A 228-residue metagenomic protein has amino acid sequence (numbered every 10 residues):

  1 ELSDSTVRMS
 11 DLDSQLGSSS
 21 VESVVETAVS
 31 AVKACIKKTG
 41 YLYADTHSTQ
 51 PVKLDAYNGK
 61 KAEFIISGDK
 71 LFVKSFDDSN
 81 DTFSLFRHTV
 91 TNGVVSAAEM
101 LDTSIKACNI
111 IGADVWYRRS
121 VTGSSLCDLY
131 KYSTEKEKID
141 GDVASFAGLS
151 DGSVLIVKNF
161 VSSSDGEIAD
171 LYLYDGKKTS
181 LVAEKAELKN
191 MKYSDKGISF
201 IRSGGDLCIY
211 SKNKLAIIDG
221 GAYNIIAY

Functional and structural regions predicted by a protein language model:
E1, S23-K37, Y41, D69-S75 (+4 more regions): Short beta-strand elements that form the blades of beta-propeller/WD-repeat-like and other beta-sheet-rich scaffold
E1-G59: N-terminal "mature head" segments of proteins
S20-T27, G59-S67, T103-G112, D142-D151 (+2 more regions): Repeated scaffold domains used in trafficking and secretory/extracellular systems, primarily beta-propellers
K38-Y43, S79-H88, G123-Y130, S163-Y172 (+1 more regions): Structural motif
T46-S48, T89-G93, Y132-E135, Y174-K177 (+1 more regions): Short loop/turn segments that connect beta-strands within beta-propeller blades
T49-D55, S96-L101, E135-D140, K178-A183 (+1 more regions): A short beta-strand motif characteristic of beta-propeller blades
I66, L71, L85, I110 (+8 more regions): Fold-core signature of tandem repeat domains
G205-Y228: Hydrophilic extracytoplasmic domains
